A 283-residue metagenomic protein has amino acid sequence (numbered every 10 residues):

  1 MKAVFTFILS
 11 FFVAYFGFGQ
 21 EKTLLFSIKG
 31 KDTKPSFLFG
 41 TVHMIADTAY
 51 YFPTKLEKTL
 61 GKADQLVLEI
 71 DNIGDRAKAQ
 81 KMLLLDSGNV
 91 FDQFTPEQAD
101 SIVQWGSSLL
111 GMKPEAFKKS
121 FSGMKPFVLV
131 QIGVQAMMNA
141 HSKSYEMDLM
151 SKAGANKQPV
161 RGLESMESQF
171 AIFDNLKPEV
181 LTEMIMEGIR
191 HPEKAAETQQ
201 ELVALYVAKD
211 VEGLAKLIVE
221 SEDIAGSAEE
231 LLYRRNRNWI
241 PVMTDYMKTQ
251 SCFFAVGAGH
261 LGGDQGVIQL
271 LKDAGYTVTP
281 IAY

Functional and structural regions predicted by a protein language model:
M1-F26: Bacterial Sec-dependent N-terminal signal peptides
F11-F12, H43, G259-H260: Short, glycine/serine-rich, charged loops/turns that create anion-binding and catalytic segments at active sites
Q20, T48, R234-N238: Short secondary-structure boundary/capping elements
T23-L24, F52-T54, I240-P241: A generic local structural motif
S27-F37, V42-D223, E230-L231: Structured, acidic catalytic/metal-binding patches in enzyme active sites
G226-Y283: A cross-kingdom marker for long, charged
